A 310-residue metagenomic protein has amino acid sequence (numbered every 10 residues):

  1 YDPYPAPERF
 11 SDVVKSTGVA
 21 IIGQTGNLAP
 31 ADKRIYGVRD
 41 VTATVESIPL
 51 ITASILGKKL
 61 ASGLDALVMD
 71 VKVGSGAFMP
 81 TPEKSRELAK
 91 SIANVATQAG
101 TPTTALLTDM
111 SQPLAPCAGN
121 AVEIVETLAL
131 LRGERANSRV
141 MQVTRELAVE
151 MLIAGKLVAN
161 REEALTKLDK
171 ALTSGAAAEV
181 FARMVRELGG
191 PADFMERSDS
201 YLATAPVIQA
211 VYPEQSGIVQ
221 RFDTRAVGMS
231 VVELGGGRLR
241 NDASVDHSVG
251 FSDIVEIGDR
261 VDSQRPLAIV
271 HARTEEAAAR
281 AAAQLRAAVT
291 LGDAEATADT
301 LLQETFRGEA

Functional and structural regions predicted by a protein language model:
Y1-S62: Phosphate/pyrophosphate-binding betaalpha-module
T17, T44-S54, K58-A310: Well-ordered secondary-structure scaffolds
